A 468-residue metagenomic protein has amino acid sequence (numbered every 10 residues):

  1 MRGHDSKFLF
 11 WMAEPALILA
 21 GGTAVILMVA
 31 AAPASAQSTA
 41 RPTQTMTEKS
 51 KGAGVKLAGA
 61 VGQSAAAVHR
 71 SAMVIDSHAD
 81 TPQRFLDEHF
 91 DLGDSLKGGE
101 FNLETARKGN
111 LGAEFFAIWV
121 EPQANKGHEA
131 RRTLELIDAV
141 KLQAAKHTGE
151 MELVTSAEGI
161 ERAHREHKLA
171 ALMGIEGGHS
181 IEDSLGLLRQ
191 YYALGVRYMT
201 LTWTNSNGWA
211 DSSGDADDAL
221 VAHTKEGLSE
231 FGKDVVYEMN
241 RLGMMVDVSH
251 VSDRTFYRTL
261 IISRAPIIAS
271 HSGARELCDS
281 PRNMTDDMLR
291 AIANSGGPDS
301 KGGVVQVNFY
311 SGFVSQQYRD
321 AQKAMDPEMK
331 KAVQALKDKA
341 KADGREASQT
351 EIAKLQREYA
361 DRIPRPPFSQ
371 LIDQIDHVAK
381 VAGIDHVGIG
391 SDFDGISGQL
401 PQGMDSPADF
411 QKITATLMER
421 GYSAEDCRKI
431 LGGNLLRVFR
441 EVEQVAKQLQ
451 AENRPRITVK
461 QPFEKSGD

Functional and structural regions predicted by a protein language model:
M1-M12: N-terminal secretory signal peptides that target proteins for export/translocation
F8, P15, S38: Cationic, low-complexity basic patches in intrinsically disordered or flexible, solvent-exposed regions
A13-A30: Bacterial N-terminal signal peptides
P33-H223, R275, D279-D468: N-terminal hydrophobic targeting/anchoring segments and the immediately downstream early-domain regions of hydrolases
G208-D215, L228, D253-L260: Active-site-adjacent beta->alpha loops and helix N-cap segments on the catalytic face of soluble alpha/beta enzymes
T224-F231, D247-S252, M284: Short, contiguous, pocket-lining structural segments that sit at or immediately flank catalytic/ligand-binding sites
T224-M239, T259-I267, I413: Alpha-helix-loop-beta-strand connector modules within alpha/beta enzyme cores
D234-V248, S252-R258, M288-S295, S300-G303 (+1 more regions): Substrate-binding cleft of carbohydrate-active enzyme catalytic domains
